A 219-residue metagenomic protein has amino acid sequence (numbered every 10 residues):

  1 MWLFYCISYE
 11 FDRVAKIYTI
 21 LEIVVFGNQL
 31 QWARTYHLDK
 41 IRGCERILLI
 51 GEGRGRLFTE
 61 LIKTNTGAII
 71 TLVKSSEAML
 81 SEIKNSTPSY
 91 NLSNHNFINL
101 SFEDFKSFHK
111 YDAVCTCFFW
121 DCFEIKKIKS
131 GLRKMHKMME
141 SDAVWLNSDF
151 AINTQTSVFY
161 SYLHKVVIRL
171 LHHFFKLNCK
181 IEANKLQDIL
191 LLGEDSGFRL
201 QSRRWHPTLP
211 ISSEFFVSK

Functional and structural regions predicted by a protein language model:
W2-L30: Class I SAM-dependent methyltransferase Rossmann-like catalytic core, especially the SAM/SAH-binding loop
F26-C44, R56: Conserved alpha-helix/loop element of class I SAM-dependent methyltransferases that forms part of the SAM/SAH-binding
C44, M139-W145: Short glycine-dipeptide loop
L48-D104: Class I SAM-dependent methyltransferase SAM/SAH-binding core
C115: A conserved beta-strand element that flanks and buttresses the S-adenosyl-L-methionine
K129-S141: A short glycine-rich, Lys/Arg-flanked "PGG" loop and its adjoining helix->strand segment in the class I
S148-S196, S202-W205: C-terminal alpha-helical "lid/dimerization" subdomain adjacent to the S-adenosyl-L-methionine
S196-F198, S202-K219: Core SAM-dependent methyltransferase catalytic element
